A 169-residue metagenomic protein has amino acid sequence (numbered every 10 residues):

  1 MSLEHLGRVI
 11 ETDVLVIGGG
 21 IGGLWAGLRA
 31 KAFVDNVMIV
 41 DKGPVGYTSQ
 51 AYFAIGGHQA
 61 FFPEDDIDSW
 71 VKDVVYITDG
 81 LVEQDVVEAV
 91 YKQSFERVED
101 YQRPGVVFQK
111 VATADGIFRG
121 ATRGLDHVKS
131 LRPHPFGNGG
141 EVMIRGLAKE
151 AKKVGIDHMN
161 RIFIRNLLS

Functional and structural regions predicted by a protein language model:
L3-L6, K42-S169: Conserved N-terminal/central alpha/beta ligand/cofactor-binding core
R8-E11: Short helix-loop-beta connector
D13-I39: N-terminal Rossmann-like FAD-binding beta1-loop-alpha1 element of flavoenzymes
